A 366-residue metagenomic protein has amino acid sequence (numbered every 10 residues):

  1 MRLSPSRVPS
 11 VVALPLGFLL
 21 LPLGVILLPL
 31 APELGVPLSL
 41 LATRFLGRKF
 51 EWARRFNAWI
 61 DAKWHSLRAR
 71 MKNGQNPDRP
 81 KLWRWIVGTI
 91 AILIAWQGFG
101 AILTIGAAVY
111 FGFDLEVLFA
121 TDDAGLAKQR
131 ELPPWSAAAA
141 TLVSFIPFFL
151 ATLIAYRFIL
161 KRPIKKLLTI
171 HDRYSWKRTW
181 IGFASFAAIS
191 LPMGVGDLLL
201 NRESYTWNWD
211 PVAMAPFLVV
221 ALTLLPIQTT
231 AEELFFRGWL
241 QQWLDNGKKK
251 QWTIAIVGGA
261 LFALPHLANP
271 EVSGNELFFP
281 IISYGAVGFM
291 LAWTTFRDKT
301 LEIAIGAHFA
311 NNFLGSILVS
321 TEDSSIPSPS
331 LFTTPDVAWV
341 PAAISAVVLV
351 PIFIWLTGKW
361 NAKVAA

Functional and structural regions predicted by a protein language model:
M1-F18, T43-R70: Membrane-interfacial helix-loop-helix
R7-P15, W209-V219, G247-I256: Membrane-interfacial loop-to-helix junctions in multi-pass transporters
L20-L41, F235: Transmembrane helix boundary and interhelical junction motifs in multipass membrane proteins
P29-P32, I105-V117, L153, R157-K165 (+7 more regions): Transmembrane helix-loop junctions in multipass membrane proteins, especially transporters and channels
G47-N57, A124, W180-F183, M290-R297 (+1 more regions): Juxtamembrane membrane-interface segments at transmembrane alpha-helix termini
R70-P163, P329-A366: N-terminal, membrane-interfacial amphipathic/helix-forming hydrophobic leader that caps and precedes the first
A127-P133, A140-L142, I164-A231, Q241-Q242 (+1 more regions): Juxtamembrane helix-loop-helix connectors linking adjacent transmembrane helices in multi-pass membrane enzymes
L218-A366: Transmembrane helix-loop-helix hairpins at the membrane interface of multi-pass integral membrane proteins
